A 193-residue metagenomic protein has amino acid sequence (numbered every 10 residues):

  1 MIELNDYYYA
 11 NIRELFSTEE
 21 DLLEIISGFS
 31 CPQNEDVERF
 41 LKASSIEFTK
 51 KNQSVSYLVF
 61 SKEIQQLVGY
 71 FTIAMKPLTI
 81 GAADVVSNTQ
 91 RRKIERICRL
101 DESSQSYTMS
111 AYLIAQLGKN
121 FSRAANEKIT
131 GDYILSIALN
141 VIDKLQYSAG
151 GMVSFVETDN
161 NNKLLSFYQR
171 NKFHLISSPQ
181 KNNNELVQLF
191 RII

Functional and structural regions predicted by a protein language model:
M1-N126, Y133, N140-F155, D159 (+1 more regions): Non-catalytic substrate-recognition and accessory regions of acyl/acetyltransferase enzymes
